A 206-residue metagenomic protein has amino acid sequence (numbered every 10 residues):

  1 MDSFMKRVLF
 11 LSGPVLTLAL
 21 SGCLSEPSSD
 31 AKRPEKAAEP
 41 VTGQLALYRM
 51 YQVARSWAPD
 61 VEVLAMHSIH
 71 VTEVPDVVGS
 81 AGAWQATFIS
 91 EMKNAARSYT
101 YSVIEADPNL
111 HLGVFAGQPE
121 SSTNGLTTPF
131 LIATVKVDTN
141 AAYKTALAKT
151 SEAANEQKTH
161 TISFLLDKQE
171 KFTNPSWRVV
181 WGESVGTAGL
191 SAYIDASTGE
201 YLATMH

Functional and structural regions predicted by a protein language model:
M1-E26: Secretory targeting signatures
L9, C23-H206: Long, terminal "pre-/pro-" and other extracytoplasmic accessory regions that lie outside the mature folded/catalytic
